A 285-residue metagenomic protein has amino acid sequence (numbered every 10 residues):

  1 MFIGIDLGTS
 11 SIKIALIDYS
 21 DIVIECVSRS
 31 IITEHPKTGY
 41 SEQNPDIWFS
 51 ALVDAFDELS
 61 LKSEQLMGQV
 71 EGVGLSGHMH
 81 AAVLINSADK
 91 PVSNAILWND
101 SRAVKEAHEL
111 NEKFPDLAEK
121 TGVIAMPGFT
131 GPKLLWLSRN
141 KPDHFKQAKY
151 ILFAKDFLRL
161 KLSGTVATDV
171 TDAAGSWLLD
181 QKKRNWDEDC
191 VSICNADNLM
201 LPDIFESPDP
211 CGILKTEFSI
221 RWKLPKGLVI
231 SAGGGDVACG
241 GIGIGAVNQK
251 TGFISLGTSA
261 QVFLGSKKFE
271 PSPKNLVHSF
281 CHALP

Functional and structural regions predicted by a protein language model:
M1-S93, E119, Q147, S219-I220 (+1 more regions): N-terminal glycine/serine-rich phosphate-binding loop of ATP-dependent small-molecule kinases, especially carbohydrate
L7-T9, L117-G235: Gly/Ser/Thr-rich active-site cleft segment
E25-S28, R102-K105, S207-R221, K267-S279: Acidic-glycine-rich active-site phosphate/pyrophosphate-binding loop
W48-F49, W98, W136, W186: Signature tryptophan residues that serve as conserved aromatic anchors
F49-V53, D57, V104, H108 (+1 more regions): Generic alpha-helical structural signal
A82-L110, Q147-A148, L152-D187, L228-P285: Glycine-rich phosphate-binding loop of actin/hexokinase-like ATP-binding domains
E112-D116: Conserved FAD-binding subdomain of flavin-dependent enzymes
